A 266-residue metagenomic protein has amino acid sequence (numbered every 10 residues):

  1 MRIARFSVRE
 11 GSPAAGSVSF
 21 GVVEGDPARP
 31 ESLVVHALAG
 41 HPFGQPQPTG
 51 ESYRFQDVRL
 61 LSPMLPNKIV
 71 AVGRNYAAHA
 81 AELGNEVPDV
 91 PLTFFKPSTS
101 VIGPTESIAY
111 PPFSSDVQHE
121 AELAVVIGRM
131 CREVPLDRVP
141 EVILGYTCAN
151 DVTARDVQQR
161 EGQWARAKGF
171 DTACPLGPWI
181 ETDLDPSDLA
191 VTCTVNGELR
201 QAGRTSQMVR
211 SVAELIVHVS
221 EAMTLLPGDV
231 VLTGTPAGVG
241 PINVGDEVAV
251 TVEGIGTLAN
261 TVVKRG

Functional and structural regions predicted by a protein language model:
M1-P91, L184-P186, T192, E198-L199 (+1 more regions): N-terminal non-catalytic cap/leader segment that marks the start of a structured domain
A28, S32-L33, F43, F95-A109: A glycine-rich (often HGG/GG-containing) alpha/beta subdomain
Y53, R59, P63, H79 (+1 more regions): Catalytic-pocket segment enriched in acidic/His residues
P88-P104, H119, A249-E253: Structural signature of FAD isoalloxazine-binding scaffolds in flavoprotein oxidoreductases
P104-A124: A structural-propensity feature for long, helix-poor, extended segments
E122-V126, T147, T192: Residues embedded in well-ordered beta-strands
R132-Y146: N-terminal accessory regions of nucleic-acid-interacting proteins
